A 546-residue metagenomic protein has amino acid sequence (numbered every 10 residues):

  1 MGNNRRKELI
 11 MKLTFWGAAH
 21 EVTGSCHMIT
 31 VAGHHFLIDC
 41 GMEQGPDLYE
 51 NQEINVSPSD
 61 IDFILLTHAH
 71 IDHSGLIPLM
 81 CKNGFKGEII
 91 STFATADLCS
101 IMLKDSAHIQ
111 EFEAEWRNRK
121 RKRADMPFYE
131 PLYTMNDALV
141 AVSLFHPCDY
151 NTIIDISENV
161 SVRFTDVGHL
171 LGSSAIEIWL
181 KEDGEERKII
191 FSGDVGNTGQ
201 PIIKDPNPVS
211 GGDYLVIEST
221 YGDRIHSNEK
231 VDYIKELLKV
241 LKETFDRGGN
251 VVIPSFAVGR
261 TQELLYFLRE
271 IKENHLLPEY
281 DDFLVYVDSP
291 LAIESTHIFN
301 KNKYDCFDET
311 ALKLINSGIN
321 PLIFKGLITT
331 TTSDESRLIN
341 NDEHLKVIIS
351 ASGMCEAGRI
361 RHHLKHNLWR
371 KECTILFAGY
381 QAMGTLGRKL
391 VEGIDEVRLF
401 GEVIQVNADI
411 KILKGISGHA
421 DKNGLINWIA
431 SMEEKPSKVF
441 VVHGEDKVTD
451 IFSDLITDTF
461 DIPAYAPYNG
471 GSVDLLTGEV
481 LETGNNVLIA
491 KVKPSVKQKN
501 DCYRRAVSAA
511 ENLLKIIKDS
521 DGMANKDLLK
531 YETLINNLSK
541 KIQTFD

Functional and structural regions predicted by a protein language model:
M1-I10: Short, Lys/Arg-enriched N-terminal segments with co-localized hydrophobic residues within the first ~10-30 amino acids
M11-L65, H70, S74, C81-E263 (+1 more regions): His/Asp/Glu-rich metal-coordinating catalytic cores of metallo-dependent phosphodiesterases/hydrolases acting on
Q110-E115, K303-N316, R398, L481-R504: A polyampholytic, Gly/Pro-enriched intrinsically disordered region
V160-F164, I298-C306, I426-N427, L476-L488: Short, surface-exposed amphipathic charged segments that create phosphate/polyanion-binding patches used for binding
L238-L386, V397-R398, V448, L455-T459 (+1 more regions): Hard-cation-handling environments
R398-I429: Generic long, charged, amphipathic alpha-helical segments
E445-I489: C-terminal, active-site-flanking charged/polar segments
G470-L529: Charged, amphipathic alpha-helical linkers/stalks
